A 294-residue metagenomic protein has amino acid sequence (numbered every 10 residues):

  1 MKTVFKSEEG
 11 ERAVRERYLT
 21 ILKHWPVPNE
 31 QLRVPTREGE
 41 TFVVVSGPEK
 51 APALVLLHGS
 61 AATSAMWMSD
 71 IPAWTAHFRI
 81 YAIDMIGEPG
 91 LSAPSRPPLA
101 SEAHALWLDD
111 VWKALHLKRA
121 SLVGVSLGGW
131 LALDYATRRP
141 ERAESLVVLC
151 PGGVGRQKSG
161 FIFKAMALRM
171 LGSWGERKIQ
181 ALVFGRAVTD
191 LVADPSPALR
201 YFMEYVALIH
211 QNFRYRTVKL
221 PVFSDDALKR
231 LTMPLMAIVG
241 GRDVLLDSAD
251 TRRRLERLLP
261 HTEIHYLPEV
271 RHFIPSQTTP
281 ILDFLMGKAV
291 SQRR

Functional and structural regions predicted by a protein language model:
M1-A53, H77-F78, K118, M286-R294: Alpha/beta-hydrolase fold catalytic core
F42-G90: Conserved HGGG/HGGXW glycine-rich cap/lid loop of the alpha/beta-hydrolase fold
Y81-V123: Active-site loop/oxyanion-hole signature of alpha/beta-hydrolase fold enzymes
L133-R138, A143-S173: Flexible "cap/lid" loop of the alpha/beta hydrolase fold
Q157-S159, W174-R230: Conserved alpha/beta-hydrolase catalytic His-Asp/Glu region
L231, A237-V239: Short beta-strand/loop motif that positions the catalytic acidic residue of the alpha/beta-hydrolase fold
R242-L246, H272: Acidic catalytic loop of the alpha/beta-hydrolase fold
L267-P280: Catalytic histidine-centered segment of alpha/beta-hydrolase-like enzymes
